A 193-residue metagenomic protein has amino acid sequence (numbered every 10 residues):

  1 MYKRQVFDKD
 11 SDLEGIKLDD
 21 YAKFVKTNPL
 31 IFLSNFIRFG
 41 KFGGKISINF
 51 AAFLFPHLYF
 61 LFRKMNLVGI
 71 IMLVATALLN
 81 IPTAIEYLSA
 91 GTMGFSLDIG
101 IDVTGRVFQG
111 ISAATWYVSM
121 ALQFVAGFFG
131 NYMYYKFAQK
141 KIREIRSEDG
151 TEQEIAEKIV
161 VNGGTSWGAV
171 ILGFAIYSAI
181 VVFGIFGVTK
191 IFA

Functional and structural regions predicted by a protein language model:
K3-N35, T76, N80-A193: Transmembrane helix recognition focused on a "late"/terminal membrane span
S34-N66, I70, M120-N131: Hydrophobic, aromatic-rich membrane-embedded alpha-helical segments
I48-N66, M72-A75, L79-I81, E86 (+2 more regions): Selected alpha-helical membrane-embedding segments in polytopic membrane proteins
